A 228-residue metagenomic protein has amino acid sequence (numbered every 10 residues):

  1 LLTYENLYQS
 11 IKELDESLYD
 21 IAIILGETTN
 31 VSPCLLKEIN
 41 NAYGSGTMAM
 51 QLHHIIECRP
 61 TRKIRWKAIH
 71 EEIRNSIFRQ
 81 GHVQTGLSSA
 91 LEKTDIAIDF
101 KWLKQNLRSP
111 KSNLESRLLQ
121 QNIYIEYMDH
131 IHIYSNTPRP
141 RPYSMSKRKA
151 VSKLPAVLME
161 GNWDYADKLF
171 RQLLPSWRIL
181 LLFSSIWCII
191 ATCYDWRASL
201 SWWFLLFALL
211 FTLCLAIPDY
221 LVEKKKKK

Functional and structural regions predicted by a protein language model:
L1-L2, I21: Short beta-strand/loop segment that forms part of the nucleotide-sugar
T3-S10, L14-S17, C34, I39-R108: Long helical/loop segments within the catalytic core of UDP-sugar-dependent glycosyltransferases, especially the large
S17-N30: Short beta-strand-to-loop acidic/aromatic patch adjacent to the donor-nucleotide binding site
L25-T28, H54, D99, R108 (+2 more regions): Structural motif
T28-S32, E92-K93, A97, A150-V157: Catalytic cores of nucleotide-enabled group-transfer and carboxylate-activating enzymes in metabolic and assembly-line
Y43, M48-F78, K111-K168: Catalytic donor/gating beta->alpha subdomain of glycosyltransferases that bind UDP-sugars
D99-K104, D129-T137, L221-K228: Short, intrinsically disordered, charge-balanced linker/junction segments flanking boundaries in proteins
F170-K228: Membrane-embedded multi-pass helical conduit in multi-pass membrane proteins, especially envelope-biosynthetic
